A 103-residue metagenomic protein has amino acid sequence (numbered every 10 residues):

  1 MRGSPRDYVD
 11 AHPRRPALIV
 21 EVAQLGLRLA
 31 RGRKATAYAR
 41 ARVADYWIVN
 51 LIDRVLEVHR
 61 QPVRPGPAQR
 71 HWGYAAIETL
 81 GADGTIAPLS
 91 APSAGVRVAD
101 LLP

Functional and structural regions predicted by a protein language model:
M1-A41, D45-P103: C-terminal interaction segment
